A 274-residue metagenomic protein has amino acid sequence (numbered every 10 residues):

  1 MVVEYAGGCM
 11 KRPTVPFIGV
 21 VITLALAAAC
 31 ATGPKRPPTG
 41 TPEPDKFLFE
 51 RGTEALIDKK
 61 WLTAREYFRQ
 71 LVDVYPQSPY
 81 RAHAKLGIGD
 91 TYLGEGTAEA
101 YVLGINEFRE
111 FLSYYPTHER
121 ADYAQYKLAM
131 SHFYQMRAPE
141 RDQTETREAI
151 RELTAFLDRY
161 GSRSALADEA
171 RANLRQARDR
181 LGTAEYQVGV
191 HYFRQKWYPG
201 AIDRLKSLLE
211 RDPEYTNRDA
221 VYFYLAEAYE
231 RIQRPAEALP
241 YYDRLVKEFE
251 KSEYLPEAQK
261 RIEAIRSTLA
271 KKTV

Functional and structural regions predicted by a protein language model:
M1-V2, I18: A short catalytic or substrate-binding loop motif that flags glycine-/basic-rich loops and adjacent residues that bind
V2-P13, L26-V274: Acidic, polar-rich low-complexity tracts and alpha-helical solenoid repeat scaffolds
I18-A27: Bacterial N-terminal signal peptides
